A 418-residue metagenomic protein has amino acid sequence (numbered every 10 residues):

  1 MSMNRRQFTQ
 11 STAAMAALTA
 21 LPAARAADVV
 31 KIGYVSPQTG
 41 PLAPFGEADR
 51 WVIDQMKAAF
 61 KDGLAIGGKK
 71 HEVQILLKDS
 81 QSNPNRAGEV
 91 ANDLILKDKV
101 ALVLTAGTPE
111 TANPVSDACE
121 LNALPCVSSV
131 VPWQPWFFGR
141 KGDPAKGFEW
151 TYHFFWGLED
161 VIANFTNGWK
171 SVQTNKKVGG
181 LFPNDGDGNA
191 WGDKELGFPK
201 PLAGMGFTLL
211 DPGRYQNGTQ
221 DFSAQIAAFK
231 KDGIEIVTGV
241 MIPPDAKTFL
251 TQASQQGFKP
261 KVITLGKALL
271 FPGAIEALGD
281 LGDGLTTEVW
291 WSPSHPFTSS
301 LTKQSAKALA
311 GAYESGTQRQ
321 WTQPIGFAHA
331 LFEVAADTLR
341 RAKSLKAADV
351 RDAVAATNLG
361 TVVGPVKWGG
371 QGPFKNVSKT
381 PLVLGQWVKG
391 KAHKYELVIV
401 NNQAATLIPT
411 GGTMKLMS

Functional and structural regions predicted by a protein language model:
M1-T19: N-terminal secretory signal peptides and thylakoid transit peptides that target proteins across membranes
P22-A26: Sec/Tat signal peptide C-region and signal peptidase I cleavage site
G33-M56, K78-P84, G107-T108, L181-D193 (+3 more regions): Extracytoplasmic "Venus flytrap"
P44-W51, L64-R140, Y215-F222, K247: Beta-alpha junction/loop-to-helix N-cap segments that form part of ligand/metal-binding clefts
V100-G213, K261-T287: Extracytoplasmic ligand/sensor domains, especially the bilobed periplasmic-binding protein
W133, A253-H329, V398-M417: Extracellular/periplasmic periplasmic-binding protein-like sensory domains
R340-D352: Short, charged, surface-exposed loops that flank catalytic or proteolytic processing sites
T357-S418: Solvent-exposed, acidic/polar segments of extracytosolic/periplasmic ligand-binding ectodomains
